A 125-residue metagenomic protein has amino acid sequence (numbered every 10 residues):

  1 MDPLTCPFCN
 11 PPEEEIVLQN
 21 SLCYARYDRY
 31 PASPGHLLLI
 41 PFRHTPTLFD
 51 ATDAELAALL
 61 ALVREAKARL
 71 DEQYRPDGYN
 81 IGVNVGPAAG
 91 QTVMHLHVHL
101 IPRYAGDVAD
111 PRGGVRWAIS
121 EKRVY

Functional and structural regions predicted by a protein language model:
M1-Y125: HIT superfamily nucleotide-processing domains
